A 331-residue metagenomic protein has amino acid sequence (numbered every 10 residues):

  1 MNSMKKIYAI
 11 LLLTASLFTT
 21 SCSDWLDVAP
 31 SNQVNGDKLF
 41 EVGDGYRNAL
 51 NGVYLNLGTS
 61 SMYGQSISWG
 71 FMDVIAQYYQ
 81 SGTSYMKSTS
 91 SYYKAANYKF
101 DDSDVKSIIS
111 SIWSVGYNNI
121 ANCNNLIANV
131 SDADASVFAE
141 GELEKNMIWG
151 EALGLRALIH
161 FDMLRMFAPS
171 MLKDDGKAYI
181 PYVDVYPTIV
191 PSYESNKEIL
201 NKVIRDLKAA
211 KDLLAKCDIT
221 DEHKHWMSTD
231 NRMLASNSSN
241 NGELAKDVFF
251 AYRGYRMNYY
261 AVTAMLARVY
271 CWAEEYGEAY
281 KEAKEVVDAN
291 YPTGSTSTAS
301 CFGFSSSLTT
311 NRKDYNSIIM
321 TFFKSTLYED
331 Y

Functional and structural regions predicted by a protein language model:
M1-N32: Bacterial Sec-dependent N-terminal signal peptides
C22-Q77, A283: Membrane-proximal, proline-rich intrinsically disordered regions
R47, S61, T89-F167, P187-N201 (+2 more regions): Conserved, well-structured interaction surfaces
N48, S66-F71, W226, D230-N240 (+3 more regions): Hydrophobic-face positions in mid-chain alpha helices that act as interaction patches
L153, T263-L266, Y270: TPR/Sel1-like alpha-solenoid repeat signature
L164-M171, D218, W272-E274: Short coil/turn linking the two alpha-helices of tandem helical-hairpin repeats
K173-P187, A215-A251: Short, flexible helix-coil linker/hinge segments at the edges of structured domains or between repeats
